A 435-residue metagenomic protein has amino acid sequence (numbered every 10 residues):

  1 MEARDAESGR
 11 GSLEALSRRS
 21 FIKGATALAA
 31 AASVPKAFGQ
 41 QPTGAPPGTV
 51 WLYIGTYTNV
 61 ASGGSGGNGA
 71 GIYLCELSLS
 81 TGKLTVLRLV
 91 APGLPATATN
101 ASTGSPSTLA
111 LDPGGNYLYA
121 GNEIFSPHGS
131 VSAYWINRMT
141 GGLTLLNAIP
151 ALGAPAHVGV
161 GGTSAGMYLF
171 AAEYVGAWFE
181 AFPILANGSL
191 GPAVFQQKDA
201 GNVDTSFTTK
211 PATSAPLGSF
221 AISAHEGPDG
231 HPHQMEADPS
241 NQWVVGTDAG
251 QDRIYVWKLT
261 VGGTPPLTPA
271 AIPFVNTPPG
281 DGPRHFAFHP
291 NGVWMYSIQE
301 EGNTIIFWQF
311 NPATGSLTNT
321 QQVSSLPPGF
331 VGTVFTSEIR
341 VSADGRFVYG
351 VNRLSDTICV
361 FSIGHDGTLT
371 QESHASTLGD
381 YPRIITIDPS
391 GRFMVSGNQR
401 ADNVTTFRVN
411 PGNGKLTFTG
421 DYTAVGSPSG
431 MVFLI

Functional and structural regions predicted by a protein language model:
M1-L16: N-terminal secretory signal peptides
L16-A30: N-terminal export leaders
P47, P113-G114, G162-A165, P239-S240 (+4 more regions): Residue-level detector of Asp-centered blade-edge/turn motifs that repeat once per structural unit in beta-propeller
E76-G82, W135-G141, P183-L190, K258-P266 (+3 more regions): Short loop/turn segments immediately following beta-strands, especially the blade-tip and inter-blade linker loops
V90-G93, T99-A101, A148-A151, H225-G227 (+4 more regions): Surface loop/turn motifs at the tips and blade-to-blade linkers of beta-strand repeat domains
L145-H233: Asp-box/WD-like beta-propeller blade repeats and closely related beta-sheet repeat scaffolds
